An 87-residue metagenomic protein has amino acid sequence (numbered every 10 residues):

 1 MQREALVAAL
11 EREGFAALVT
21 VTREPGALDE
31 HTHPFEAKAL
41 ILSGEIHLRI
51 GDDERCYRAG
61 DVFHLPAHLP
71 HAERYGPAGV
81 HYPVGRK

Functional and structural regions predicted by a protein language model:
M1-Q2: Fe(II)/2-oxoglutarate oxygenase catalytic core
A8-E13: N-terminal acidic leader/helix
A16-H33, A67-H68: Conserved short histidine dyad/triad with adjacent acidic residue
P25-G26, S43-I46, E54: Short, charged/polar surface micro-motifs in flexible loops or helix N-caps
T32-L48: Short, conserved beta-strand element in jelly-roll/cupin
G51-H68: Short acidic-glycine-tyrosine-enriched beta hairpin
A67-K87: Ligand-binding loop in jelly-roll beta-barrel domains
